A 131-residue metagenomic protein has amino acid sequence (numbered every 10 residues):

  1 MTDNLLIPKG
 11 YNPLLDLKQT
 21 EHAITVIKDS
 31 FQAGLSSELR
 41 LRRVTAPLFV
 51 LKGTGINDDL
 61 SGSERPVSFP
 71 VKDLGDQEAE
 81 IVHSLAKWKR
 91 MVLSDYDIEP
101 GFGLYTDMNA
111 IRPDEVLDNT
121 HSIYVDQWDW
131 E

Functional and structural regions predicted by a protein language model:
T2-H121: Class II aminoacyl-tRNA synthetase-like tRNA-binding/catalytic domains
I123-Q127: Short, solvent-exposed loop/turn segments at the edges of secondary structure
